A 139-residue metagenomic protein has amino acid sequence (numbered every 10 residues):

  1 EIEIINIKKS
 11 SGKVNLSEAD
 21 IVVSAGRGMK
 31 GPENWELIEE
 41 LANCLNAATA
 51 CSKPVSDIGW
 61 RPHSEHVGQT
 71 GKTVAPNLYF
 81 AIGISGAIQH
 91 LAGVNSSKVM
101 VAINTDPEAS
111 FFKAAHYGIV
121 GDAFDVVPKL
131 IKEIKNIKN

Functional and structural regions predicted by a protein language model:
E1-N139: N-terminal glycine-rich FAD/FM-binding segment characteristic of electron-transfer flavoproteins
